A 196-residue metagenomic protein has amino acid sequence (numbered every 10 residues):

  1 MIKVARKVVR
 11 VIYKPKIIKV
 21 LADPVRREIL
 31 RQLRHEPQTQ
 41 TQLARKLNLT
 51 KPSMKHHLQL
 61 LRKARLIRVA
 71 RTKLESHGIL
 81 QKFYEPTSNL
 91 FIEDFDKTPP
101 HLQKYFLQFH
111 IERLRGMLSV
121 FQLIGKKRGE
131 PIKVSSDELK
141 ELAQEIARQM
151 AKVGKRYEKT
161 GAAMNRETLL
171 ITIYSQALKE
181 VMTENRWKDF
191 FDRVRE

Functional and structural regions predicted by a protein language model:
M1-V11: Long, low-complexity, charged/polar intrinsically disordered regions in eukaryotic proteins
V11-D23, T39, T72-F95: Short, cationic-aromatic polyanion-contact patches
R27-R31: Pre-recognition alpha-helix immediately N-terminal to the DNA-recognition helix within helix-turn-helix or winged-helix
Q42-N48, L61: A short acidic, leucine-rich amphipathic alpha-helix
P52, Q59: Key DNA-contact positions within bacterial/archaeal DNA-binding proteins
R65: Glycine-centered, phosphate/nucleic-acid-interacting loop/turn motifs that mediate DNA/RNA or nucleotide
E85-E145, R156-A163, E184-R195: Amphipathic alpha-helical dimerization/coiled-coil segments that flank or bridge DNA-binding/regulatory modules
